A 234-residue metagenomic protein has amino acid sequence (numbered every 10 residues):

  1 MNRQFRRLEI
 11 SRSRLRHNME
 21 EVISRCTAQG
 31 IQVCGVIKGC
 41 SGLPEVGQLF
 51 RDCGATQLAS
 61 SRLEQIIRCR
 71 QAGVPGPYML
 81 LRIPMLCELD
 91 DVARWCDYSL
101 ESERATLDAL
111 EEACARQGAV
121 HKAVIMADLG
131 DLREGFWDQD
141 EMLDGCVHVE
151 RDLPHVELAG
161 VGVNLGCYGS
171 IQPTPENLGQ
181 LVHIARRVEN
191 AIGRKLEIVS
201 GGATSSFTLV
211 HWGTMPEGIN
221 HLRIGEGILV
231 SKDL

Functional and structural regions predicted by a protein language model:
M1, F5-E9, L178-L234: Active-site anion/phosphate-binding pocket segments in diverse small-molecule metabolic enzymes
M1, V22, G39-C40, L80-R82 (+1 more regions): Mixed-charge, polar/low-complexity N-terminal
M1-A28, L49: N-terminal-biased segments
R7, I31-H183, R187, A191-I192: Active-site-proximal beta-alpha core segment in soluble small-molecule metabolic enzymes
S13, E20, E141, D233-L234: Short capping/connector residues at structural and topological boundaries
R14, N18, S102, Q180 (+1 more regions): Soluble or luminal CAZymes and related metallo-dependent hydrolases
